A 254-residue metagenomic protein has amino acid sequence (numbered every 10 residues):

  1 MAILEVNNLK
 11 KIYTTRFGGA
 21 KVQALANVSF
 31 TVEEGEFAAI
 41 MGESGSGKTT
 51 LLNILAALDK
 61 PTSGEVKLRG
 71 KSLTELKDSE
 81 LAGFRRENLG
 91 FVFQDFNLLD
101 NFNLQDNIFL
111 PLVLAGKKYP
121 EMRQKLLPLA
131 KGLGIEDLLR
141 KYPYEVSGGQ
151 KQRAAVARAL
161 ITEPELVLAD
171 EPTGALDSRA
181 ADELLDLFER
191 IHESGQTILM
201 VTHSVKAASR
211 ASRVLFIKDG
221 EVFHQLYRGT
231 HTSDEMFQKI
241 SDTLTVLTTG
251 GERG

Functional and structural regions predicted by a protein language model:
M41-E43: The feature captures the beta-strand-to-loop junction immediately N-terminal to the Walker
A56: Helix-to-loop junction immediately C-terminal to a conserved catalytic motif
G64-S72: Conserved ABC transporter NBD signature motif
L99-L110: Short coil-to-helix segment of the ABC ATPase nucleotide-binding domain corresponding to the Q-loop/switch region
Y142-V146, Q150-Q152: Conserved ABC ATPase signature
I161-E165: A short, proline-enriched helix->beta-strand linker immediately N-terminal to the Walker B motif in ABC-type P-loop
V167-D170: Catalytic Walker B motif of ABC-type/P-loop ATPase nucleotide-binding domains
